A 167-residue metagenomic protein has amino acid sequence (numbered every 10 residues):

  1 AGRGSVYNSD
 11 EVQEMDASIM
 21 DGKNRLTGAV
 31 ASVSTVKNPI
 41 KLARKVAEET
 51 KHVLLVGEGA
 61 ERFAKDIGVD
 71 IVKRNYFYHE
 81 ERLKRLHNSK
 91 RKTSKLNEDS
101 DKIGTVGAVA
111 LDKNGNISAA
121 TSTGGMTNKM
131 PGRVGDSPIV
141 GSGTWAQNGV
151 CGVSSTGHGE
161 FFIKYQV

Functional and structural regions predicted by a protein language model:
A1-V167: Alpha/propeptide regions of enzymes that mature by internal proteolysis
